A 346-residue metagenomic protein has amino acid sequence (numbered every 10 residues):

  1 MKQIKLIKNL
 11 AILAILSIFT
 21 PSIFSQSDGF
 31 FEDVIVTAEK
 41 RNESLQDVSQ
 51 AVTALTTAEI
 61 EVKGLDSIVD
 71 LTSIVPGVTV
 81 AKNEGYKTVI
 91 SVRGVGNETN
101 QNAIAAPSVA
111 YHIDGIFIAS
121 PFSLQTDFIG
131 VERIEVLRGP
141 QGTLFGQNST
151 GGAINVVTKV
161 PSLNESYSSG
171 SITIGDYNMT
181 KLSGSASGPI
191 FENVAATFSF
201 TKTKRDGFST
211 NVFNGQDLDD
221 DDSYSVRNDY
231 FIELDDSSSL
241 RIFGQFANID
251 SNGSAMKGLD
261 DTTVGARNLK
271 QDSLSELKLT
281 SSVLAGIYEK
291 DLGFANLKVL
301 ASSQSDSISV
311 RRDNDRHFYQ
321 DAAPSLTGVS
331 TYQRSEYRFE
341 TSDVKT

Functional and structural regions predicted by a protein language model:
M1-K63, D70-S73, S187, D236-S237 (+1 more regions): N-terminal Sec signal peptide and the immediately downstream disordered periplasmic leader that contains the TonB box
V52, I60, L71-T72, I134-G139 (+2 more regions): Non-catalytic regulatory/gating segments with a bias toward low-complexity or hydrophobic composition
I68, V89-S91, H112, V136 (+2 more regions): N-terminal periplasmic accessory domains that precede and gate Gram-negative outer-membrane beta-barrel machines
V69, S73-I116, D306: Extracytoplasmic beta-strand/coil segments of soluble accessory domains associated with Gram-negative outer-membrane
N100-Q101, S108-P140: Short acidic/polar hinge/loop motifs at secondary-structure boundaries that mediate gating or recognition
Y167, I174-S209, F213-N252, T280-S282 (+2 more regions): Transmembrane beta-barrel wall of Gram-negative outer-membrane proteins
S239, F243-S282, T331-Y337, T341: Flexible loop and strand-edge segments within Gram-negative outer membrane beta-barrel domains
A266, L277-S281, D291-T346: Replace "related TpsB outer-membrane translocases also match" with "some related outer-membrane beta-barrels such as
